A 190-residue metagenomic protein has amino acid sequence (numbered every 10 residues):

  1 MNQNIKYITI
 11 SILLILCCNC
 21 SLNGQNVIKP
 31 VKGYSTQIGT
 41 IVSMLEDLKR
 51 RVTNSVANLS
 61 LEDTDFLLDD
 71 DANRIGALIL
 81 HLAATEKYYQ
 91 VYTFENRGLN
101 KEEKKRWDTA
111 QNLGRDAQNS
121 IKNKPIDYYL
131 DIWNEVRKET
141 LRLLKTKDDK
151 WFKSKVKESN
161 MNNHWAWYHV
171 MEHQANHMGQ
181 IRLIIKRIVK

Functional and structural regions predicted by a protein language model:
M1-K29: Bacterial Sec-dependent N-terminal signal peptides
V27-Q37, N112-S120: Acidic/histidine-rich, surface-exposed loop or edge segments in extracytoplasmic proteins
I28, V42-E46, T53, D63-L113 (+1 more regions): Short, contiguous alpha-helical
G33, Q37-M44, L48: N-terminal amphipathic alpha-helix initiation
Q37, I41, K122-P125, Y129 (+2 more regions): Residue-level preference for long, well-ordered alpha-helices that form the structural scaffold of enzyme catalytic
S55, L59, L143, K147-K150 (+1 more regions): A short secondary-structure junction motif
N112-W151: Acidic/histidine-rich alpha-helical segments that form the ligand environment of transition-metal centers
